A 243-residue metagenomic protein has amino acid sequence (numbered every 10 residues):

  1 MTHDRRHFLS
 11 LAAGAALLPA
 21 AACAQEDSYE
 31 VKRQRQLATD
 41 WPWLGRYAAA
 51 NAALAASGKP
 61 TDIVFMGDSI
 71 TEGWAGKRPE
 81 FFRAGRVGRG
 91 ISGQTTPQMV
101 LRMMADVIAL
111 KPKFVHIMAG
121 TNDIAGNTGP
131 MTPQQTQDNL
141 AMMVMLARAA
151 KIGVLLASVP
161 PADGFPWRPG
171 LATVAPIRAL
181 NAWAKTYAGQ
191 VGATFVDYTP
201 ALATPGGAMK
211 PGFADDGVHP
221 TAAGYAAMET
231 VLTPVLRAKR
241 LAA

Functional and structural regions predicted by a protein language model:
M1-V64, E72-G76, E80-F81, L110 (+2 more regions): N-terminal secretory targeting modules
A12, G67, G90, S158 (+1 more regions): Residues at the C-termini of beta-strands that transition into short coil/loop
M66, E72-G85, R89-I91, T96-Q137 (+1 more regions): Oxyanion-hole/transition-state-stabilizing segment in secreted/luminal serine hydrolases and related acyltransferases
T132-L140, I177-L180: Charged helix-capping and loop-helix junction motifs
A150-I152: A short helix->loop->beta-strand "cap" motif at the edges of active sites that frequently abuts
P160-A243: Catalytic His-Asp segment of secreted/periplasmic serine-dependent ester chemistry enzymes
